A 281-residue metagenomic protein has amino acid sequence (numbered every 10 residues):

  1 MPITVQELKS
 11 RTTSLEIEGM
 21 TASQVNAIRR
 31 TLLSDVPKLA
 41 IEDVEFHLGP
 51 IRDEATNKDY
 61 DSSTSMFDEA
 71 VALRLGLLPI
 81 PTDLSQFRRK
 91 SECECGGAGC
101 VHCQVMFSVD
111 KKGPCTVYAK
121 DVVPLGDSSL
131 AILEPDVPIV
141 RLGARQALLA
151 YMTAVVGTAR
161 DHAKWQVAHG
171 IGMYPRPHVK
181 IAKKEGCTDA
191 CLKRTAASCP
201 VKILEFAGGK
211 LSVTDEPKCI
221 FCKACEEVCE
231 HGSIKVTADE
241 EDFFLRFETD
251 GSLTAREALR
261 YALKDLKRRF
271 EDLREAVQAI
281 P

Functional and structural regions predicted by a protein language model:
M1-P281: Protein-protein interaction/assembly regions in multi-subunit complexes
